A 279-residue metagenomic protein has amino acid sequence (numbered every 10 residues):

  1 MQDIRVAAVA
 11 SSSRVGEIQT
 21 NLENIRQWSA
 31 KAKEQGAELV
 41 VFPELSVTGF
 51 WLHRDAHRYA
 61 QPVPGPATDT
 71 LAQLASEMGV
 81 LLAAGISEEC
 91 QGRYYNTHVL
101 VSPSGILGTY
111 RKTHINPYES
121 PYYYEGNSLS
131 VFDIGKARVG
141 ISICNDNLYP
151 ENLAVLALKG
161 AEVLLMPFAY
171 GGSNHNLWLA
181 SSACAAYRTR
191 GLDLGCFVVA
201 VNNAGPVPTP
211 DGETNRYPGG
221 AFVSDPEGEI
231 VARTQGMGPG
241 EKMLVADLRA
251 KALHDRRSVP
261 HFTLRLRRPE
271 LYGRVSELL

Functional and structural regions predicted by a protein language model:
Q2-V6: Extreme N-terminal starter segment of soluble prokaryotic enzymes
A10-V15: Short polar catalytic/cofactor-binding loops
I18, R26-L107, Y170-L194: Cys-nucleophile CN-hydrolase/nitrilase-fold catalytic domain and related Cys-dependent amidase chemistry that acts on
T20-S29, Y149-A154: Short, acidic/polar
V63-L81, L148-E241: CN hydrolase (nitrilase-like) catalytic-core segments centered on the catalytic cysteine and neighboring Lys/Glu
A84-I86, T97-L100, S130, A221-V223 (+1 more regions): Short beta-strand scaffold segments in enzyme catalytic cores
E89-T189, H254-D255, V259-F262: Active-site catalytic loop in hydrolytic enzyme cores
K251-L279: A conserved C-terminal secondary-structure "cap"
